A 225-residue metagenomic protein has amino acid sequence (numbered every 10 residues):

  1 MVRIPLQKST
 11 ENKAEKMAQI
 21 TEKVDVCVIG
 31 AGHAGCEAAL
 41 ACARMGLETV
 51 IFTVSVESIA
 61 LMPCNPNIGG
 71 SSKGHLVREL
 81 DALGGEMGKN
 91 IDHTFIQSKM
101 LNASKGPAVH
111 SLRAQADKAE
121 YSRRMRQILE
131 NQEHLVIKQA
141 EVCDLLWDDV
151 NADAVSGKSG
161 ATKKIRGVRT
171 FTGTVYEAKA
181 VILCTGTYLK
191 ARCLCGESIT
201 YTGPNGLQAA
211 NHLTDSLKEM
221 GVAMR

Functional and structural regions predicted by a protein language model:
I4-L6, N12, K16-K23: A short, basic/flexible loop-to-alpha-helix module at the beginning of a structural domain
I20-A34: Beta1/beta-strand and adjacent pyrophosphate-binding region of the FAD-binding site in flavoprotein oxidoreductases
E22-V24, R169-A180: Core beta-strand elements of the Rossmann-like FAD/NAD(P) dinucleotide-binding domain in flavoenzyme oxidoreductases
V26, E48-V50, K179-V181: Beta-sheet entry/capping signal
L40-W147, T172, C184-Y201, Q208-L213 (+1 more regions): Conserved N-terminal/central alpha/beta ligand/cofactor-binding core
L146-T174: Conserved beta-strand-loop-beta-strand element in the redox core of flavoprotein oxidoreductases
